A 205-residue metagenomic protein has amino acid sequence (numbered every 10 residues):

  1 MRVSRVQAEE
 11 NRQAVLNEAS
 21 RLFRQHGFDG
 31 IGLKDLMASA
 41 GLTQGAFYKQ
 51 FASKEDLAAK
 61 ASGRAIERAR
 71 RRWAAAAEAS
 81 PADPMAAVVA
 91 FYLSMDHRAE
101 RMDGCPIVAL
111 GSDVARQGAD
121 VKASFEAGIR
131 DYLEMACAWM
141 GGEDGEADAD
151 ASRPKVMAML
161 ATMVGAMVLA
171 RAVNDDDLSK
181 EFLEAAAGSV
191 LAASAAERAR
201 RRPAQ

Functional and structural regions predicted by a protein language model:
A14, E18-D56, K60: Helix-turn-helix
E18-Q25, R72-A76, T162-L169: Solvent-exposed, amphipathic alpha-helical segments
K60, A74-G104, A149: Hydrophobic alpha-helical connector segments
G63-A69: Short, basic, alpha-helical segments at the C-terminal edge of helix-turn-helix-like DNA-binding modules
P84-V88, A99-E126: Amphipathic alpha-helical segments used for helix-helix packing
G118-A127, M140-Q205: Hydrophobic/aromatic-rich alpha-helical bundle segments in the mid-to-C-terminal region
I129-W139: Active-site oxyanion/phosphate-handling segment shared across diverse enzymes
